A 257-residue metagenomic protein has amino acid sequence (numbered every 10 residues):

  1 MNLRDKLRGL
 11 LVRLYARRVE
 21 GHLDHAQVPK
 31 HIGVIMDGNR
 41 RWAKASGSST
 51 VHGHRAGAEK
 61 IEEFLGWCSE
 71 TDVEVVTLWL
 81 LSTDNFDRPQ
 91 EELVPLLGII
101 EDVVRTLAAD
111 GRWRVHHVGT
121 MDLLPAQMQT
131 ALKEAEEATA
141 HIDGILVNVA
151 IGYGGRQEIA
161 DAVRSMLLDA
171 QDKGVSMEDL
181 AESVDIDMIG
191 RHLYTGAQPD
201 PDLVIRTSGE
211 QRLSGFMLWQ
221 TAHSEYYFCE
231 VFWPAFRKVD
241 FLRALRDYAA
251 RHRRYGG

Functional and structural regions predicted by a protein language model:
M1-G257: Flexible, compositionally biased loop and terminal segments
